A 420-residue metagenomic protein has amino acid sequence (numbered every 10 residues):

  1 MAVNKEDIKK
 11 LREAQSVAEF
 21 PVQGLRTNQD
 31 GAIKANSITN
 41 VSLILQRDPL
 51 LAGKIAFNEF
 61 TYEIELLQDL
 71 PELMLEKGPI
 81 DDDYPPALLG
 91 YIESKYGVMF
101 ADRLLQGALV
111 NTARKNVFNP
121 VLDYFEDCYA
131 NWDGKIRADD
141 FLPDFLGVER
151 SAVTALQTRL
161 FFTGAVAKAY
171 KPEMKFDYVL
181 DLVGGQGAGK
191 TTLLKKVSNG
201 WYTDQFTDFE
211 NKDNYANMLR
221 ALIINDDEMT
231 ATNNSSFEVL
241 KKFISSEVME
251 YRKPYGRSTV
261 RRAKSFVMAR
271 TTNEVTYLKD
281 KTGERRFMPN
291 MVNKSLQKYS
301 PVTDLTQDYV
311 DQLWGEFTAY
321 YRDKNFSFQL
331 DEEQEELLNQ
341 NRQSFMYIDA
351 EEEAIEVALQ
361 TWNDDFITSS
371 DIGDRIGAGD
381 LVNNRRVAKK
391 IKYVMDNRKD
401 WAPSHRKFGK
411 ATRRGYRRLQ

Functional and structural regions predicted by a protein language model:
M1-G134, V153-L156, V382-K389, L419-Q420: N-terminal nucleic-acid engagement/recognition segments and initiation subdomains in replication, restriction
L50, K54-E72, D144-F145, K168 (+7 more regions): Residue-level preference for alpha-helix termini and adjacent loops
L88-Y91, D144-V148, Q186-L194, T230-F237 (+2 more regions): Generic detector of short, locally flexible boundary/turn motifs and exposed helical patches
G97-N119, K175, Q205-F206, N211-S236 (+5 more regions): Feature primarily recognizes SF3-like P-loop helicase cores of small DNA viruses
T112-R220, S370: P-loop NTPase catalytic core of nucleic-acid-dependent motor ATPases
